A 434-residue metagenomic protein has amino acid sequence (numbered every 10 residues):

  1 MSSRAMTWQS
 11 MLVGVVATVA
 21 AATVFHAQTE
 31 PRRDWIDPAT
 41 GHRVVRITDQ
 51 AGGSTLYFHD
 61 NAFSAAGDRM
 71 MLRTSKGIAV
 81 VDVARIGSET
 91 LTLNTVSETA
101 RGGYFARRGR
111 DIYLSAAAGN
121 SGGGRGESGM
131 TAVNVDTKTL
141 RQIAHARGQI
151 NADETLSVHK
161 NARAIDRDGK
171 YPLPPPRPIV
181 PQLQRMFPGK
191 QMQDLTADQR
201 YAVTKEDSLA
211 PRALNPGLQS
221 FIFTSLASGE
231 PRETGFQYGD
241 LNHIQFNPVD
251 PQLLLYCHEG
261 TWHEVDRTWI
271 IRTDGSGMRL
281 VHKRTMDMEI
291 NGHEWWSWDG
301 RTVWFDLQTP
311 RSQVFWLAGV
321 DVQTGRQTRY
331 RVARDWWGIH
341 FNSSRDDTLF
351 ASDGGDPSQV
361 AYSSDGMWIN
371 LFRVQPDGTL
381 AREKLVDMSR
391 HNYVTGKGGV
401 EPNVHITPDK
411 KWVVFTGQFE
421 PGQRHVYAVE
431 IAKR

Functional and structural regions predicted by a protein language model:
F25-V45, A210-I222: Blade/loop signatures of beta-propeller domains
Q28-R32, V45-K76, I244: Beta-strand-rich domains and repeat architectures in extracellular enzymes and scaffolds, especially beta-propellers
D60-R69, G102-D111, S115-A116, G148-L156 (+6 more regions): Blade-terminus and WD-like Trp-Asp/Gly-His loop motifs, strongest in beta-propeller folds
G77-V81, N120-A132, R167-P174, P211 (+5 more regions): Structural motif
E98-G102, A106, R110, L114-S220 (+1 more regions): Asp-box/WD-like beta-propeller blade repeats and closely related beta-sheet repeat scaffolds
V303-D306, P310-W316, R331-R382: Loop/turn-rich, solvent-exposed surfaces of beta-rich toroidal or solenoidal domains
R329-N342, T379-P408: Conserved blade-ending motifs and adjacent loop-strand segments that build the rim/top face of beta-propeller domains
V400-R434: Blade-level signature of beta-propeller repeat domains, shared across WD40, Kelch, NHL, RCC1 and BNR/Asp-box propellers
